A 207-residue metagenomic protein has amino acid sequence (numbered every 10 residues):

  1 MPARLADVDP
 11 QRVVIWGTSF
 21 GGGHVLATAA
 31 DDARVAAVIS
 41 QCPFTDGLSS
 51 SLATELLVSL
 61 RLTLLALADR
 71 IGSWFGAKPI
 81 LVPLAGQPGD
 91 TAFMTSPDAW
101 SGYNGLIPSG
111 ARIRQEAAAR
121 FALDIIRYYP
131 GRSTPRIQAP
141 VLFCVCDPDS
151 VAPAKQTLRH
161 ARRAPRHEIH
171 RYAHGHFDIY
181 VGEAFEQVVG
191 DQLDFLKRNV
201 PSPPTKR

Functional and structural regions predicted by a protein language model:
M1-V14: Gly/Ser-rich "nucleophile elbow"/oxyanion-hole loop immediately N-terminal to the catalytic nucleophile in hydrolases
G17-G21, V25: Gly/Ala-rich beta-loop-alpha elbow adjacent to hydrolase catalytic centers
H24-L106: Alpha/beta-hydrolase-fold enzymes
Q115-S133: Active-site nucleophile elbow and catalytic-triad environment of alpha/beta-hydrolase enzymes
I137, F143-V145: Short beta-strand/loop motif that positions the catalytic acidic residue of the alpha/beta-hydrolase fold
S150-Q156: Conserved alpha/beta-hydrolase "acid-adjacent" motif
R162-D178: Catalytic histidine neighborhood in serine/cysteine hydrolases with alpha/beta-hydrolase-type architecture
H174-V189: Catalytic histidine-centered segment of alpha/beta-hydrolase-like enzymes
